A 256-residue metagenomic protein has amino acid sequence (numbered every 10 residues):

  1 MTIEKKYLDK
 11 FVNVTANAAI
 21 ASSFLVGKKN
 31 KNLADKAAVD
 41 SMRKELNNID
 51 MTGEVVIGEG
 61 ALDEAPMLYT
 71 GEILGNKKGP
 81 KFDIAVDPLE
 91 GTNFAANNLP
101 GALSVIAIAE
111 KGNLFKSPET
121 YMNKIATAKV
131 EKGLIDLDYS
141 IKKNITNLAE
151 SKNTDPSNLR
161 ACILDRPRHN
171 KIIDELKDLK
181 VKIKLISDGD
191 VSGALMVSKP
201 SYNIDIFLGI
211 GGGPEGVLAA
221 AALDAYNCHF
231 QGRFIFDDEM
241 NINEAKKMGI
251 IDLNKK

Functional and structural regions predicted by a protein language model:
M1-A85, T146, E150, K177 (+1 more regions): N-terminal subdomain of lithium-sensitive/metallo-dependent phosphomonoesterases centered on the IMPase/IPPase/PAP
Y7, M196-K256: Oxyanion/phosphate-interacting regions
N47-N48, I73-G79, D87, A95-L99 (+3 more regions): Solvent-exposed alpha-helices and their adjacent loops that cap or buttress functional pockets in soluble metabolic
V55-E59, I84-V86, A95-N97, K116-S117 (+4 more regions): General beta-strand structural signal in soluble alpha/beta enzymes
M67-Y69, N97-L99, S117-T120, I172-K177 (+2 more regions): Short acidic, glycine/serine/threonine-rich loops at helix termini
G79-E90, F94-F115: DPxDG-like acidic metal-binding loop motif
V105, E110-I186, M248-L253: Acidic beta-strand-loop-alpha-helix segment within the catalytic core of divalent metal-dependent phosphate-processing
R166-H169, D178-G209, E215-V217: A contiguous, surface-oriented mixed alpha/beta subdomain in the mid-to-C-terminal portion of proteins that forms
